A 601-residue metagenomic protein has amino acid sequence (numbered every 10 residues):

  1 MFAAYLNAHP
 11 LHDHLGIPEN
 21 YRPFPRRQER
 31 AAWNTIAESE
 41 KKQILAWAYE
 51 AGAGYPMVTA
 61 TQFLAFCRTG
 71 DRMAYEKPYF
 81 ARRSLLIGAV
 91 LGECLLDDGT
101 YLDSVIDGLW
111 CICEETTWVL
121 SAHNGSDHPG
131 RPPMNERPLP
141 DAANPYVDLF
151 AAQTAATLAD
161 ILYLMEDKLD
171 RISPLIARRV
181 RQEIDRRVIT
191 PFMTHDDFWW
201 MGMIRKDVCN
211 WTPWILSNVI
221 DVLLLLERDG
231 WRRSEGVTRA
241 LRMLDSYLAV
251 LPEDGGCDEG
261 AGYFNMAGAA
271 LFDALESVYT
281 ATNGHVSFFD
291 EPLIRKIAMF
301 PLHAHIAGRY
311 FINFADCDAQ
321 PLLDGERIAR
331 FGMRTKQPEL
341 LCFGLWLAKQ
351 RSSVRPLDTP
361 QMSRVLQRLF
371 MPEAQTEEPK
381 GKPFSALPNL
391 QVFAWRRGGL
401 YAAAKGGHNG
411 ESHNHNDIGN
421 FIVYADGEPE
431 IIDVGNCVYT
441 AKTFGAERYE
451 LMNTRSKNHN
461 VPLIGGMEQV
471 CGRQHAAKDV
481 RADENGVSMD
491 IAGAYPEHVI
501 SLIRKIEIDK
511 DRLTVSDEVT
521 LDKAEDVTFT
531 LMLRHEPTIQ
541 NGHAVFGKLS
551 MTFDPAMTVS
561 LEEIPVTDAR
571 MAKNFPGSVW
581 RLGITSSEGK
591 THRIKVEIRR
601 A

Functional and structural regions predicted by a protein language model:
M1-K41, L91-C94: Extreme N-terminal leader/anchor segments
L15-I17, G70-R82, M134-A152, D197-P213 (+5 more regions): Solvent-exposed loop and edge beta-strand segments that line ligand/cofactor-binding and catalytic clefts
A48-V58, V105-H123, I176-W200, E235-G255 (+1 more regions): Long, well-ordered core segments of solenoidal/helical folds
E50, L96-P145, L149, L251 (+1 more regions): Helix-terminus loop motifs that line ligand-binding clefts
F80-L95, D107-C111, A152-D160: Non-membrane alpha-helical segments in proteins
G125-P129, A152, G344-P356, Y439-A601: CBM-like, beta-strand-rich accessory domains located in the C-terminal region of large, secreted polysaccharide-active
R137-G262, L366-E377: Active-site lining segments of carbohydrate-active enzymes
M266-E430, R481-D483, S488, F575: Carbohydrate-active enzyme catalytic cores, enriched for enzymes that act on polyanionic acidic polysaccharides
